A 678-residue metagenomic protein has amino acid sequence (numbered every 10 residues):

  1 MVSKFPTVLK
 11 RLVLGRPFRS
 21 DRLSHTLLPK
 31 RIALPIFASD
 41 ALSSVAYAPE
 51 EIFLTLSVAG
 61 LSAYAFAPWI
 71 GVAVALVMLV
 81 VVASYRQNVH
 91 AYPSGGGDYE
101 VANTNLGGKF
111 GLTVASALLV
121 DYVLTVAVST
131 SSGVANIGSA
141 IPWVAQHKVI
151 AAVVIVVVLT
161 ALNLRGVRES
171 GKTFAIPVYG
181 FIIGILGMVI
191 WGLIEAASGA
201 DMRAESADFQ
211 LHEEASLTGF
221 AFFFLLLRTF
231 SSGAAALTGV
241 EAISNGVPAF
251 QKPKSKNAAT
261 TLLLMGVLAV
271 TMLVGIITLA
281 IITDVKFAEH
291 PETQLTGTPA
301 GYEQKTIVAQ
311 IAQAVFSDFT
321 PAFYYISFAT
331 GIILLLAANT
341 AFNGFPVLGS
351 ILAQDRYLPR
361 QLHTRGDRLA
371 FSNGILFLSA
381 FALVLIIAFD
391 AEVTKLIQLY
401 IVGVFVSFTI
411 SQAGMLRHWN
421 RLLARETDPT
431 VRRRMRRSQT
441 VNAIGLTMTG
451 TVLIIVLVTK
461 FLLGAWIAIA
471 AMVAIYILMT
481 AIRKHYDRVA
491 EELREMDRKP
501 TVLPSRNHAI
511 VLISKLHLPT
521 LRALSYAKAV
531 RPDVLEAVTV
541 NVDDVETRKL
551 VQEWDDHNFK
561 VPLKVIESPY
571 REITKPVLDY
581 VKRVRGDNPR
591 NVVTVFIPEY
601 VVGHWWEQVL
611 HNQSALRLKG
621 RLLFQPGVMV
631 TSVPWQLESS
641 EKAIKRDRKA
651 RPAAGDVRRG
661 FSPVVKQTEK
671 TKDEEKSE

Functional and structural regions predicted by a protein language model:
M1-D21, D487-E678: Cytosolic C-terminal regulatory domains/tails of membrane transporters and channels
M1-T55, A83, S94, A102-K109 (+2 more regions): Membrane-interface "cap" regions at the ends of multi-pass membrane proteins
P29, G108-G111, K148-V153, A249-T271 (+2 more regions): Loop-to-transmembrane helix boundary motifs in multi-pass membrane proteins
L54-N103, G107-A115, V128-I155, L268-A269: Extracellular loop-to-transmembrane helix junctions
Y179, L186-T238, T459, L463 (+1 more regions): Helix-loop-helix junctions that connect adjacent transmembrane segments in multi-pass membrane transporters
F181-Q210, I277-K286, T409-E426, A481-A490: Hydrophobic alpha-helical segments and their helix-loop junctions in multi-pass secondary transporters
G192-R203, L262-V308: Extracellular/periplasmic helix-exit of transmembrane alpha-helices
Q361-S372, F408-L453, V458-F461, R498-K499: C-terminal membrane-solvent junction of multi-pass transporters and transport-like membrane proteins
